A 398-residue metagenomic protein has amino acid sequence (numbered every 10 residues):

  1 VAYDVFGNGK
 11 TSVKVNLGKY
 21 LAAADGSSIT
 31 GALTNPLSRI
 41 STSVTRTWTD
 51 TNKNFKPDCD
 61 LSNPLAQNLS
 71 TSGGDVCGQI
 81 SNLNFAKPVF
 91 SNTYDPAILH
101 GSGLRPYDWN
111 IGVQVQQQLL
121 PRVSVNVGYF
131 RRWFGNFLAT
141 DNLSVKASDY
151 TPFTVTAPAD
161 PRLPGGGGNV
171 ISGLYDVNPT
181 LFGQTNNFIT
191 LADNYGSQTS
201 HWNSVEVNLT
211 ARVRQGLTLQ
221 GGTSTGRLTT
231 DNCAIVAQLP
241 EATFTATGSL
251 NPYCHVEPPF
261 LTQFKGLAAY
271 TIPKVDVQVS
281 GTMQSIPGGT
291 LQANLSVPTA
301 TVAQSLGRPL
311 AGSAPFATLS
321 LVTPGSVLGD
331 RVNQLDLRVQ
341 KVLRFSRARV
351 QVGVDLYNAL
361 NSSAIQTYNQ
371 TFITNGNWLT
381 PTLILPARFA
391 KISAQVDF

Functional and structural regions predicted by a protein language model:
V1, W109-V113, N203-V207, T262-A268 (+3 more regions): Hydrophobic, lipid-facing positions within transmembrane beta-strands of outer-membrane proteins
V1-V5, K19, Q117, A211 (+3 more regions): Residue-level signature of outer-membrane beta-barrel architecture
A2, K10-S12, G112, S124-G128 (+5 more regions): Membrane-spanning beta-strand positions in outer-membrane beta-barrel proteins
A2-N194, L306-S326, D330: Solvent-exposed loop/turn elements at secondary-structure boundaries
V13-V15, V115, V127, L209 (+6 more regions): Membrane-embedded beta-strand positions of outer-membrane beta-barrel proteins
A23, R122, G135-N136, T140-L143 (+4 more regions): C-terminal beta-signal and adjacent terminal beta-strands/loops of Gram-negative outer-membrane beta-barrel proteins
G101-Y107, F188, G196-H201, V256-L261 (+3 more regions): Short sequence motifs at beta-strands and strand-loop junctions characteristic of Gram-negative outer-membrane
G128-T290: Gram-negative outer-membrane beta-barrel transporters
